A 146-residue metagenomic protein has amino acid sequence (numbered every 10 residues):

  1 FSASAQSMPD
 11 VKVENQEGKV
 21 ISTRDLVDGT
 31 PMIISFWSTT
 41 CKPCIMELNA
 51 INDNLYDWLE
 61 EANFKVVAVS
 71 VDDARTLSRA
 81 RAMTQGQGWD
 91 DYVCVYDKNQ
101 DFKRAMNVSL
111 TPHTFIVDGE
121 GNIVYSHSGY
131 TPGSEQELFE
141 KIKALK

Functional and structural regions predicted by a protein language model:
A3-R24: N-terminal "domain-start" segment that seeds a small globular fold
S7, T30, S109-T111: Short, small/polar residue-rich loop motifs at catalytic or cofactor-binding pockets
R24-I45: Short active-site neighborhood of thiol/selenol oxidoreductases, capturing the structured segment around
I33-I34, V66, T114: Hydrophobic beta-strand anchors of alpha/beta hydrolase catalytic cores
I45-Q87, N99-R104: Structural microenvironment flanking redox-active thiols in thiol-disulfide oxidoreductases
M83-V117: Short, internal strand/loop/helix patches that form the active-site neighborhood or redox-interaction surface
I116-K146: Thiol-/selenol-based redox modules, centered on thioredoxin-like and closely related oxidoreductase domains
